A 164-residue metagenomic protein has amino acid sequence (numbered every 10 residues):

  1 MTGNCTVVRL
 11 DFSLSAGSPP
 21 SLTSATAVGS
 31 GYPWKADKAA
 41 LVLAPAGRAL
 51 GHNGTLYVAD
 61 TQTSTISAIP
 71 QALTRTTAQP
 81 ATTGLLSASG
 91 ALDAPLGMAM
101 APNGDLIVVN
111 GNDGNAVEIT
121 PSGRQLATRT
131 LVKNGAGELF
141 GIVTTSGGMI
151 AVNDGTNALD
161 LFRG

Functional and structural regions predicted by a protein language model:
M1-T2, F12, N53, T61-Q62 (+4 more regions): Short loop/turn segments immediately following the C-termini of beta-strands
C5-V8, S64-A68, N115-V117, A158-L161: A short loop-to-beta-strand structural motif that recurs across blades of beta-propeller domains
L10-S13, Q71, L161-G164: Short beta-strand-to-coil "C-cap" segments at the C-terminal boundary of structured domains/repeats, marking
S13-A40, A72-D93, S122-G135: Surface-exposed loop and turn segments in beta-propeller and other repeat-based domains that flank or scaffold
G31-L56, A88-D105, K133-M149: Beta-rich, blade/repeat-based domains predominating in secreted/periplasmic proteins but also intracellular
A46-A78: Oxyanion-binding "anion nests"
G54, T61-T65, L85-A127: Loop/turn-rich, solvent-exposed surfaces of beta-rich toroidal or solenoidal domains
G114-G155: C-terminal closing repeat unit and adjoining cap/tail of repeat-based domains
